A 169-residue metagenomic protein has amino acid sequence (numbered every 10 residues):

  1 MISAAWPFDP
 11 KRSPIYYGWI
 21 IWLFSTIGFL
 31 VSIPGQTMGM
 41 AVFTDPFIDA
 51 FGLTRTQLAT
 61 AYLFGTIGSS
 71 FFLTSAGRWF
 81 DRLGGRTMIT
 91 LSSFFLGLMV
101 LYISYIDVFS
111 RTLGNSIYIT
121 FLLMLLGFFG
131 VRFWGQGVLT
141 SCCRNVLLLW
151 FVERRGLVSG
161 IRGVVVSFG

Functional and structural regions predicted by a protein language model:
Y17-R55, F72-A76: Extracytoplasmic
L30, M99, T112-V138: Hydrophobic core of transmembrane alpha-helices in multi-pass small-molecule transporters, especially MFS/SLC-type
F47, G135-F151: Intracellular juxtamembrane helix-capping segments at the cytosolic ends of symmetry-related transmembrane helices
L53-Y62, T120, S159: Juxtamembrane helix-start elements in MFS-like secondary transporters
T60-R78: Central cavity-lining transmembrane alpha-helices of secondary-active solute carriers, predominantly the Major
T87-Y102: Structural signature of the two symmetry-related core transmembrane helices
R154-G169: Glycine-rich segments within core transmembrane alpha-helices of 12-TM secondary carriers
